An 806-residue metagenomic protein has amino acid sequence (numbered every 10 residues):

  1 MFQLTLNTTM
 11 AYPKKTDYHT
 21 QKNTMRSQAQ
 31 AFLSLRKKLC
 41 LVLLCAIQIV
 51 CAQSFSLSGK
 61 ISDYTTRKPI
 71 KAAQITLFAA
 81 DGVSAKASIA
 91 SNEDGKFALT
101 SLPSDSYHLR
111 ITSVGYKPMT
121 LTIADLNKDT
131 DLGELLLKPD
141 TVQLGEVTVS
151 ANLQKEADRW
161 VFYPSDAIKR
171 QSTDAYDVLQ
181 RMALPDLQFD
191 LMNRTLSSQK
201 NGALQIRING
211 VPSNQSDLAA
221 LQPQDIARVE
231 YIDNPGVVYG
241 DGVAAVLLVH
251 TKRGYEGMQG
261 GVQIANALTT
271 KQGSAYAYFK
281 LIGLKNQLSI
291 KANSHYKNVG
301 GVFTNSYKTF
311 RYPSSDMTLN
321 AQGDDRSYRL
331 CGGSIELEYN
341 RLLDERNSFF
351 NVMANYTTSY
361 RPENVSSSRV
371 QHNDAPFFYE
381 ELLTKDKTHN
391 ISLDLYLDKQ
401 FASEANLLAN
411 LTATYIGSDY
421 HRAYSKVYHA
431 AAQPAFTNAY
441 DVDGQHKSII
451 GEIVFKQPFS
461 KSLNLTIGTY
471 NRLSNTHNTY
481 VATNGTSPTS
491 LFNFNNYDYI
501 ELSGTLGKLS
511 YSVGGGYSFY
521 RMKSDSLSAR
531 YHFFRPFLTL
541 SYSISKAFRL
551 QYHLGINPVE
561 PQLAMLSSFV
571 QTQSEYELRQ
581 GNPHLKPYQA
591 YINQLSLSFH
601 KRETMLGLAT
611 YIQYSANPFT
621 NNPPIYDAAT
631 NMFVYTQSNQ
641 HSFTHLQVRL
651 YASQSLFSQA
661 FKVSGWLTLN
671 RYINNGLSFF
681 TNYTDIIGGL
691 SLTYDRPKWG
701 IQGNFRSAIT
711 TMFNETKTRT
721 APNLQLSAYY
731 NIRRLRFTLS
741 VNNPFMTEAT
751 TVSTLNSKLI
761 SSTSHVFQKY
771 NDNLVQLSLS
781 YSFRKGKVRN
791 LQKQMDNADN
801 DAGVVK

Functional and structural regions predicted by a protein language model:
T76-F78, T112-Y116, T130-K169, D177 (+1 more regions): Short, acidic, small-residue-rich periplasmic hinge/interaction motif at the N-terminus of Gram-negative outer-membrane
A80-K96: Short, acidic Ser/Thr/Gly-rich low-complexity loop/linker segments typical of extracellular and cell-surface proteins
D131-L135, E146, S150, A175-V178 (+4 more regions): N-terminal periplasmic accessory domains that precede and gate Gram-negative outer-membrane beta-barrel machines
Y176-V211: Extracytoplasmic beta-strand/coil segments of soluble accessory domains associated with Gram-negative outer-membrane
V211-G236, A277: Short acidic/polar hinge/loop motifs at secondary-structure boundaries that mediate gating or recognition
G240-L247, Y255-T304, L330-S334: Outer-membrane beta-barrel translocator/receptor signature
G332-R361, L383-L527, F533, S543-A547 (+3 more regions): Face-selective signature of the C-terminal outer-membrane beta-barrel domain
F548, P558-G607, Y614, Y635-L646 (+1 more regions): Outer-membrane beta-barrel signature, preferentially recognizing the C-terminal barrel domain of Gram-negative
